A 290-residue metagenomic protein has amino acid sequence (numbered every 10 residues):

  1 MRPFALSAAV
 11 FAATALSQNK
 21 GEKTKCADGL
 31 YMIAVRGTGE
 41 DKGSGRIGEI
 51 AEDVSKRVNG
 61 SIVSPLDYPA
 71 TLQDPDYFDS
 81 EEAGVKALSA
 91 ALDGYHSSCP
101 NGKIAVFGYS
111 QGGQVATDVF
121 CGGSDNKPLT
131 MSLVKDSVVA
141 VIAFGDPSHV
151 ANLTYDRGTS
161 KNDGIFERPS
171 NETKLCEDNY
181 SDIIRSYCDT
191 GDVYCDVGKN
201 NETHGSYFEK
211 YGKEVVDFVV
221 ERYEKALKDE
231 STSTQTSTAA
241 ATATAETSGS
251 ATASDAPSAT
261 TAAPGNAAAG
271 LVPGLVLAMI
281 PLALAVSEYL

Functional and structural regions predicted by a protein language model:
M1-A9, L271-G274: Classical eukaryotic N-terminal signal peptides for Sec-dependent ER targeting/secretion, especially the positively
V10-D28, A285-L290: N-terminal signal peptide
E22-N101, R185-G212, V216, E221 (+1 more regions): Active-site catalytic motif of lipid deacylating hydrolases and related acyltransferases
G108-G112, A116: Gly/Ala-rich beta-loop-alpha elbow adjacent to hydrolase catalytic centers
V138-H149: Active-site nucleophile loop of the alpha/beta-hydrolase fold
K225-G265: C-terminal low-complexity, Ser/Thr- and acidic/Pro-rich disordered "stalk" regions positioned immediately N-terminal
P264-L290: Cleavable C-terminal sorting propeptides in eukaryotic secreted/cell-surface proteins
